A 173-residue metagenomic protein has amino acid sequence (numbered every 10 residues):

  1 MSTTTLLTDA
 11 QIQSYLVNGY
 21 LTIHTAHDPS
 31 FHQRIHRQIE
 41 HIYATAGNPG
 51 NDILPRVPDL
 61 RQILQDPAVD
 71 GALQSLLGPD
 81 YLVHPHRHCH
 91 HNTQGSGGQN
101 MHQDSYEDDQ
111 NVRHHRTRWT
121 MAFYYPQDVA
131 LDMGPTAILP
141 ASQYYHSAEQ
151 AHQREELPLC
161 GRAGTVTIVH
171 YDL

Functional and structural regions predicted by a protein language model:
M1-H115: Non-heme Fe(II)-dependent double-stranded beta-helix
A26, D172-L173: Short, surface-exposed secondary-structure boundary micro-motifs
S96-G161, V166: Catalytic core of non-heme Fe(II) oxygenases with the double-stranded beta-helix
